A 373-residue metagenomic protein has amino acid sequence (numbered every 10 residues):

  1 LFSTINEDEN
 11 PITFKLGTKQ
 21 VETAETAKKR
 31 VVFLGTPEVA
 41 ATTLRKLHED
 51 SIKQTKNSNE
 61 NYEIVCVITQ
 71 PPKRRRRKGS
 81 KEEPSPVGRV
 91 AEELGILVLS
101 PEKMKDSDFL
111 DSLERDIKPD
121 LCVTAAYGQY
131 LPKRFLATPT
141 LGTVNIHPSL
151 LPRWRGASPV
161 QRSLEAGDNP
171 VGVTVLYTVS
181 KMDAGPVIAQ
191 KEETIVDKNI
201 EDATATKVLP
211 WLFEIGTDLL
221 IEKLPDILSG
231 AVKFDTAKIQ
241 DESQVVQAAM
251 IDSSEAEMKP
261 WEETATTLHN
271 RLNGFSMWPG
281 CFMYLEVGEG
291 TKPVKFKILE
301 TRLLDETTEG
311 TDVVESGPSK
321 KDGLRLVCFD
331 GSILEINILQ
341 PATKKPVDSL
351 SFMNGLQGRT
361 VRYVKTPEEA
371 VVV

Functional and structural regions predicted by a protein language model:
L1-P279, S332, T343, D348-M353 (+1 more regions): One-carbon transfer enzymes
P71, E102-K103, A126, L285-V287 (+2 more regions): Short secondary-structure boundary segments
P101, F135, Q244, T291-D312: Short flexible/disordered coil segments
Y177-V179, Y284-P293, V327-D330: Short acidic, glycine-rich loop/turn motifs
M250, E257, E289-D305, L334-Q340: A short acidic-to-branched-hydrophobic micro-motif
A256, C281-M283, L324: Residue-level detector of beta-strand structural context in well-folded domains
T301-T343, L350-S351: Low-complexity, glycine/alanine/valine/leucine- and proline-rich hydrophobic stretches
